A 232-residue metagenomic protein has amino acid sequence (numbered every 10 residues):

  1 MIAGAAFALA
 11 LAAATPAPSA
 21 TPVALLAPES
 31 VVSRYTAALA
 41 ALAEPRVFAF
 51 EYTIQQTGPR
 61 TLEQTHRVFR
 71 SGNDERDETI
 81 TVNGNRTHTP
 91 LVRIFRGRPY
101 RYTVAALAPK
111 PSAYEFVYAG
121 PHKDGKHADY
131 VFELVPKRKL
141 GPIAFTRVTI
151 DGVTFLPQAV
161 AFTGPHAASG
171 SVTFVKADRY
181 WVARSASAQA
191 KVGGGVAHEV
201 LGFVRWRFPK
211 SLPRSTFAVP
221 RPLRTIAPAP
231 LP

Functional and structural regions predicted by a protein language model:
I2, A8-T57, P230-P232: N-terminal leader/targeting segments and the immediate start of mature chains
T21-R34, A41-E44, I80-R147, G152-L156 (+2 more regions): Flexible, processing/modification-adjacent segments and terminal tails in exported/periplasmic/extracellular proteins
E44, E63-T79: PEST-like low-complexity, intrinsically disordered acidic/proline/serine-rich tracts that flank trafficking/processing
A49-I54, E75-E78, R101, W181-A188: Short, hydrophobic/proline-enriched secondary-structure or compact coil segments at domain edges
Q56-T61, G194-G195: Flexible, membrane-facing loop/turn or short amphipathic-helix motifs that contact lipid bilayers or gate lipid-binding
R70-S71, Y118, I150, K176: Generic beta-strand structural signal
H127-V219: Gly/Pro-enriched, hydrophobic low-complexity segments that function as extracytoplasmic propeptides/linkers
R214-P232: Gram-negative outer-membrane assembly/targeting C-terminal domains
